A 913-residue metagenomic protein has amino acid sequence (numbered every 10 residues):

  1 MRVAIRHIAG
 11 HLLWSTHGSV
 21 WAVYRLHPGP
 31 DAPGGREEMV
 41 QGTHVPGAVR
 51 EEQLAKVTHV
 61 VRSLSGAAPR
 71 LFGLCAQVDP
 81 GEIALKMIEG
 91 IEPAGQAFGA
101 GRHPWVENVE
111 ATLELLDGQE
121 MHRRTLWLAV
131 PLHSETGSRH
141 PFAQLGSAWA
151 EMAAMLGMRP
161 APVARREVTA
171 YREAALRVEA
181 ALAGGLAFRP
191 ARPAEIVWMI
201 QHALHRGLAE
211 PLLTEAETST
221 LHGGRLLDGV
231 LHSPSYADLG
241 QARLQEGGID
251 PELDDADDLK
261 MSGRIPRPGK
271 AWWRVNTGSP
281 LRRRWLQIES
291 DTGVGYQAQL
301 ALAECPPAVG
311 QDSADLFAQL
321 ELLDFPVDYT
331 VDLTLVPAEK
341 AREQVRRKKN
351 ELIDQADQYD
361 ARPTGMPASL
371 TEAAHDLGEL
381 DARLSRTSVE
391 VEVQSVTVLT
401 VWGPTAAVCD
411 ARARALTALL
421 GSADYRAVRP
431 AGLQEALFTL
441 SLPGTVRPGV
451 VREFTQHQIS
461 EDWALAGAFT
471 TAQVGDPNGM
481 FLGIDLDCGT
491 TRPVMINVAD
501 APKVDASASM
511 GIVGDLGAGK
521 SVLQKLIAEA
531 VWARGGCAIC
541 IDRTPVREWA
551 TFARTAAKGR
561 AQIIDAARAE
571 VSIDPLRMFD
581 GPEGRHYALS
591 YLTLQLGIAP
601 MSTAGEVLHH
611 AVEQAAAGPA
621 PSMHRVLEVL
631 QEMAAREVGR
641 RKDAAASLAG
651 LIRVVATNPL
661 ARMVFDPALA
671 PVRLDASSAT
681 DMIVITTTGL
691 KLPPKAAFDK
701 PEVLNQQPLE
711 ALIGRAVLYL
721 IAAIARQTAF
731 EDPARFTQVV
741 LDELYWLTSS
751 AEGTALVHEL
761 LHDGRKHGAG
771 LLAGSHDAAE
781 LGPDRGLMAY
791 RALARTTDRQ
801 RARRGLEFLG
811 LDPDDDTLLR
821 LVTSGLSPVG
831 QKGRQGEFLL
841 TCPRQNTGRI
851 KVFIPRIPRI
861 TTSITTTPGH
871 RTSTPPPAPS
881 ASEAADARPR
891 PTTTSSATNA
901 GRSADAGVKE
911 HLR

Functional and structural regions predicted by a protein language model:
M1-R452: Extended, folded cores of ATP/NTP-driven motor/assembly subunits in large transport and secretion machines
W14-S19, G47-R62, G479-I564: Glycine-rich phosphate-binding loop of nucleotide-binding enzymes
R50, G73-F98, V522-A617: Switch/coupling segment of Walker-type NTPase motor domains
E51-S65, T439-P493, P575-H762, A769 (+3 more regions): P-loop NTPase motor domains
V109, L115, Q201-V294, L300 (+8 more regions): Phosphate-binding P-loop/Walker A region and its immediate neighborhood
L115-L116, D580, G584-R625, G782-R913: P-loop NTPase motor core of the ASCE superfamily
R492, V498-A518, V522-A528, I541-E548 (+3 more regions): Conserved P-loop NTPase motor cores
